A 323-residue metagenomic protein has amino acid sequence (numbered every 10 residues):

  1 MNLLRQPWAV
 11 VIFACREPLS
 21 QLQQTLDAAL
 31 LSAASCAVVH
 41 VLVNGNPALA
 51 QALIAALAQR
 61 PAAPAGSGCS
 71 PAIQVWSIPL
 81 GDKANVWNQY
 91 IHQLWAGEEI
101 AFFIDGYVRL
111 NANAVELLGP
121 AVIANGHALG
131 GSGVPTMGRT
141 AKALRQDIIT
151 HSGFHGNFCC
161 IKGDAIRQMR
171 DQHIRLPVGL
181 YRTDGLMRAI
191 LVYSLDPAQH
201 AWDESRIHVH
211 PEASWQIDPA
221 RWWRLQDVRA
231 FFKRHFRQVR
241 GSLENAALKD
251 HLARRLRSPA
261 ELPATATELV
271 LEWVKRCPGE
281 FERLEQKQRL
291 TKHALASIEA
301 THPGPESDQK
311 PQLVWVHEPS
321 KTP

Functional and structural regions predicted by a protein language model:
L26-A37: Short, acidic, metal-binding catalytic loop of nucleotide-sugar glycosyltransferases
L42-Q59, P79-L80, V108-R109: A conserved acidic beta->alpha catalytic loop
I78-V86: A short, glycine-/small-residue-rich helix N-cap motif at loop->alpha-helix starts within glycosyltransferase
N85-I100: Active-site nucleotide-sugar/metal-binding loop of Leloir-type enzymes
G97-R109: Short beta-strand-to-loop acidic/aromatic patch adjacent to the donor-nucleotide binding site
N111-R145: Conserved donor NDP-sugar-binding/catalytic core segment of glycosyltransferases
G179-E204: A short, conserved alpha-helix in the catalytic core of glycosyltransferases
I217, R221-P323: Terminal low-complexity segments of carbohydrate-biosynthetic enzymes
